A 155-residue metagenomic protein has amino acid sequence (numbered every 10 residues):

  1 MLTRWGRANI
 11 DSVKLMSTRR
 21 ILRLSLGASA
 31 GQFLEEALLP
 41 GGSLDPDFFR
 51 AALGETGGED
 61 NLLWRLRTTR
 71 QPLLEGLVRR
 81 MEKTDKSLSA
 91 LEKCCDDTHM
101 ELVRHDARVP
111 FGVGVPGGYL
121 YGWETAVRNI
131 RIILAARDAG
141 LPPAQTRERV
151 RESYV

Functional and structural regions predicted by a protein language model:
M1-V155: Extended alpha-helical surfaces
